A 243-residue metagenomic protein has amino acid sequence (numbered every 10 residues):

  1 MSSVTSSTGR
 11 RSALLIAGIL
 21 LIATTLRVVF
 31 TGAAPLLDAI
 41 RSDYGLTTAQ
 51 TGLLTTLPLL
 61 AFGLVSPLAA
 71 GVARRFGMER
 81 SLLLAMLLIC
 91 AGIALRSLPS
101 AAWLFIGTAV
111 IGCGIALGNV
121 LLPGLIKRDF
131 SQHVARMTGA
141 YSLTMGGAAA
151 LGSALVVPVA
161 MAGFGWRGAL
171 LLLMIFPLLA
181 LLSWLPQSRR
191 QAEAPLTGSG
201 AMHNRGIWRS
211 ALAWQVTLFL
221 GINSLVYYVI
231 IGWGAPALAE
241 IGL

Functional and structural regions predicted by a protein language model:
S2-G9, R189-V216: Juxtamembrane intracellular "pre-TM" segments in multi-pass secondary transporters
L15-T48, S66-A69, I230-A235: Extracytoplasmic
T31, L59-P67, A150: Residue-level signature of mid-helix packing/kink "hotspots" within the transmembrane helices of 12-pass Major
A33-A34, A211-L243: Extracytoplasmic gate region of multi-pass secondary transporters
L64-A102: Conserved MFS/SLC helix-loop-helix module at the cytosolic interface between two early adjacent transmembrane helices
A101, Q132-H133, G139-R189: Helix-loop-helix hairpin linking two adjacent transmembrane segments in secondary transporters
A102-T108, V216: Short hydrophobic/alpha-helical segments at membrane-entry points of transmembrane helices in Major Facilitator
T108-L143: Cytoplasmic helix-loop-helix junction between adjacent transmembrane helices in 12-TM secondary transporters
